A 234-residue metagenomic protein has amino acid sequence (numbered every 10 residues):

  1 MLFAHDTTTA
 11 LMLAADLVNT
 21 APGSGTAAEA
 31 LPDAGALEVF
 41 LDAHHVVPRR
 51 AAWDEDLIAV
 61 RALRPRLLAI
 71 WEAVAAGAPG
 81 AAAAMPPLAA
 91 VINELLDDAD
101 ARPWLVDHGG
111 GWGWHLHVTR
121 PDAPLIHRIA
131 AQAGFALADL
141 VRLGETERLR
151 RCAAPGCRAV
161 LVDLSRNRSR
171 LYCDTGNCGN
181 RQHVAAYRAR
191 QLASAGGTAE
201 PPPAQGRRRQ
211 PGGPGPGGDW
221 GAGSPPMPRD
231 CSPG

Functional and structural regions predicted by a protein language model:
M1-R151, R158-V162, G196-G234: Short helix-coil boundary/hinge micro-motifs
V18, V47, N167, R188-A193: Hydrophobic alpha-helical segments
N19, N93, N167, N177-N180: Detector for Asparagine
V46, R120, S165, N180-R181 (+1 more regions): Short alpha-helix boundary/capping motifs
L149-A154, R170, T175, R181: Residues immediately within or flanking Cys/His clusters that coordinate Zn2+ in small zinc-binding modules
D163-R170: Short linker/helix segments within small regulatory modules
G176-S194: Basic DNA-binding region of bZIP-type proteins
